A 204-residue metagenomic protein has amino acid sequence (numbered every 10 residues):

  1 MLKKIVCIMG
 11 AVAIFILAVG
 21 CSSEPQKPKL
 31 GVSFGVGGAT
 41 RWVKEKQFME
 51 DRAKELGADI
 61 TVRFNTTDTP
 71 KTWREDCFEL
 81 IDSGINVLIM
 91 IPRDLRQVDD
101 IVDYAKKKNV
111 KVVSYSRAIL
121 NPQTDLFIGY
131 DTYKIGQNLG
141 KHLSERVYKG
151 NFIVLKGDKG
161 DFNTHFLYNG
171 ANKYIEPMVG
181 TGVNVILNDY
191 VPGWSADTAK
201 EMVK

Functional and structural regions predicted by a protein language model:
M1-M9: Bacterial N-terminal signal peptides that target proteins for export
L2, C21-K204: A residue-level marker of the well-folded mature domains of exported/periplasmic proteins
M9-L17: Bacterial N-terminal signal peptides
